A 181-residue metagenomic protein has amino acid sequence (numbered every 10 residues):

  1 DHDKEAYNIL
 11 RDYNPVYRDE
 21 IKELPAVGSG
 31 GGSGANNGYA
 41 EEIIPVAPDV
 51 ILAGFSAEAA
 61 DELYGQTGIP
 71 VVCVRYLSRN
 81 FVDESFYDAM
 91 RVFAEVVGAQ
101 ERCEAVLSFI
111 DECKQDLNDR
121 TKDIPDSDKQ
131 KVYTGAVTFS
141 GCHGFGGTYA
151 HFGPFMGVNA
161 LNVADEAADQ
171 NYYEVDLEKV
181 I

Functional and structural regions predicted by a protein language model:
D1-I44, V50: A short, structured surface patch at a secondary-structure boundary
S33-G38, G54, N80-D88, V97-E104 (+3 more regions): Soluble non-cytosolic domains of exported or imported proteins
A40-I44, D61, L177-E178: Short hydrophobic/charged patches on amphipathic alpha-helices used for structural packing and interfaces
V50-L52, I181: Periplasmic-binding protein-like
A60-D61, G65-G141, A164-E166: Extracytoplasmic substrate-binding proteins
H143-N171: Alpha-helical, coiled-coil/dimerization segments enriched in small aliphatic residues
N159, V175-I181: A residue-level marker of the well-folded mature domains of exported/periplasmic proteins
